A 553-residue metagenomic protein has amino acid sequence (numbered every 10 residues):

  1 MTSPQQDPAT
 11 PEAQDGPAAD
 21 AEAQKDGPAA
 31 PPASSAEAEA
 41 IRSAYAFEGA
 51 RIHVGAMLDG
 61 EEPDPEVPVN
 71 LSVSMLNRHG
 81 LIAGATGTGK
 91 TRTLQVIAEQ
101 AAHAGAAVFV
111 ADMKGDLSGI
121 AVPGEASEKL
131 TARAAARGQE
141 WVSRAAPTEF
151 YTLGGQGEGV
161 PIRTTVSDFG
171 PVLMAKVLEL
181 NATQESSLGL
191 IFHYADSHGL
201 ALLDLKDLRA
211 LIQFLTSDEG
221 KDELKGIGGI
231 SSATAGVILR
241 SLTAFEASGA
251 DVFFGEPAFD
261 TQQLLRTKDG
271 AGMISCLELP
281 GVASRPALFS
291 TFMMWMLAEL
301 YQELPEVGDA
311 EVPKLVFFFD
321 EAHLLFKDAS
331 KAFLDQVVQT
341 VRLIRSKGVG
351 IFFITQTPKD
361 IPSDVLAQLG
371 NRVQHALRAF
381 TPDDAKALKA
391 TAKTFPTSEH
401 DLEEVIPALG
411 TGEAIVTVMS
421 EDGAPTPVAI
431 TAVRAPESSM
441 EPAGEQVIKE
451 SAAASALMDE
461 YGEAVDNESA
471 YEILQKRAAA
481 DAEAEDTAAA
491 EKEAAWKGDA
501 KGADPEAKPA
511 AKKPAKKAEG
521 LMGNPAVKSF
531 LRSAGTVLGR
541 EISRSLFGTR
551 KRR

Functional and structural regions predicted by a protein language model:
M1-A33, A38-A46, M57-L58, G159-V160 (+3 more regions): Conserved P-loop NTPase motor module
M1-A85, R92-Q100, A104-F109, K114-R137 (+4 more regions): Basic- and hydrophobic-enriched, low-structure N-terminal and domain-boundary segments that flank ATP-binding catalytic
V54-A83, E256-S275, V312, L325-L334 (+1 more regions): Active-site-adjacent "gating/activation" loops or surface patches in catalytic cores
G55, S74, A85, A111 (+9 more regions): Generic beta-strand/beta-sheet core signal
V96-A98, A121-E140, Q339-A424: Conserved ATP-driven motor cores of ASCE-family P-loop NTPases powering translocation/secretion/packaging/pilus
A98-A102, A106-V108, G115-Q339, A408-L409 (+1 more regions): P-loop NTPase motor domains
M113, A329, F333, T357-I361 (+1 more regions): Helical "lid/switch" subdomain of P-loop NTPase nucleotide-binding domains
K517-R553: C-terminal tails and terminal domains of large nucleic-acid-associated and other macromolecular-machine proteins
